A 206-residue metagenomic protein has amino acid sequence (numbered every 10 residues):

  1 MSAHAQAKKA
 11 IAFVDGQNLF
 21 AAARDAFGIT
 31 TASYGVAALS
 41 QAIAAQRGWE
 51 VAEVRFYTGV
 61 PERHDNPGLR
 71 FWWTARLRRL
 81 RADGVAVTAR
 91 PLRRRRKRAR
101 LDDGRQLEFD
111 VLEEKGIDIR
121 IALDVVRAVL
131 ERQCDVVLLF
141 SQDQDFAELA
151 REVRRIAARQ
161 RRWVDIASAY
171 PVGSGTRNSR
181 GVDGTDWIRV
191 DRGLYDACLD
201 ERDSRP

Functional and structural regions predicted by a protein language model:
M1-D110, A169: Domain-level signal for Mg2+-assisted phosphodiester chemistry and nucleotide/NA-binding surfaces in nucleic-acid
V87-P206: Nuclease catalytic cores that cleave nucleic-acid phosphodiester bonds, predominantly acidic two-metal-ion
